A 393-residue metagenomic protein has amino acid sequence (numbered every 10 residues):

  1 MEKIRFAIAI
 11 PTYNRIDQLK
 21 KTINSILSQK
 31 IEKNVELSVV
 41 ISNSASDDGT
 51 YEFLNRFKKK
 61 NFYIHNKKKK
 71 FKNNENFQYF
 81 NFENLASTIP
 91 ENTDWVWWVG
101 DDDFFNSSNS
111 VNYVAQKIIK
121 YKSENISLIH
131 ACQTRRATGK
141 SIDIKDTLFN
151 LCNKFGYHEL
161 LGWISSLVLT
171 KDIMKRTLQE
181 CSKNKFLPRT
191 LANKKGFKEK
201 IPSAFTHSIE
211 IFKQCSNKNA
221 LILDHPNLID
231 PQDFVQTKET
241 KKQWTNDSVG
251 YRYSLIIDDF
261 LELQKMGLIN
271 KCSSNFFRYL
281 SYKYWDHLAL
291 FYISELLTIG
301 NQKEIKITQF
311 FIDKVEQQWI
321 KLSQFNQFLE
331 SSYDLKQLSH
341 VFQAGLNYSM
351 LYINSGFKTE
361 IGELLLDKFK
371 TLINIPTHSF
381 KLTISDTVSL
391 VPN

Functional and structural regions predicted by a protein language model:
R15-Q29: Short, well-formed alpha-helical segments that are part of the catalytic scaffolds of diverse glycosyltransferases
V35-A45, K67, G100: Short beta-strand/loop segment that forms part of the nucleotide-sugar
S42-E52, F104: A conserved acidic beta->alpha catalytic loop
K68-E91: Glycine-rich, basic loop-to-helix element that forms the pyrophosphate-binding segment of sugar-nucleotide handling
T93-F104: Short beta-strand-to-loop acidic/aromatic patch adjacent to the donor-nucleotide binding site
F104, S108-D143: Conserved donor NDP-sugar-binding/catalytic core segment of glycosyltransferases
R135, S165-S166, T190, K195-E199 (+2 more regions): Active-site donor/metal-binding and catalytic loop motifs of nucleotide-sugar-dependent glycosylation enzymes
T240-N275, F291-N326: Catalytic core of nucleotide-sugar-dependent glycosyltransferases
